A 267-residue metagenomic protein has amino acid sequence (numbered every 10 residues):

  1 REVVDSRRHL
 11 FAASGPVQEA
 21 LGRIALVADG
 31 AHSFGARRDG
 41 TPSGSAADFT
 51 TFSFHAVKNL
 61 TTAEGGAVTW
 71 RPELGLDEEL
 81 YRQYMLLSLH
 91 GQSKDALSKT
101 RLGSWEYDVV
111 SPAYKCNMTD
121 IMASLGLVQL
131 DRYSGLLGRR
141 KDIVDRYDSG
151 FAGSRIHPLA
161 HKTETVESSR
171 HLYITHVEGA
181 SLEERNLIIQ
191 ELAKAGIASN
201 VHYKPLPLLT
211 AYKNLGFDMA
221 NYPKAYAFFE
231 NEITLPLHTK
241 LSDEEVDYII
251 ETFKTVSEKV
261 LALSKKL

Functional and structural regions predicted by a protein language model:
R1-L21, R37, E73-L267: PLP-dependent aminotransferase class I/II
I24, D48: Conserved acidic residues
V27-A28: Hydrophobic residues in beta-strands of the RecA-like P-loop NTPase core, especially within AAA+ ATPase
A31-H32, A123: Short, glycine/acidic-enriched loop or turn micro-motifs at the edges of active sites
T41-G44: Short glycine-biased active-site loop of nucleotidyltransferases that positions the nucleotide triphosphate and helps
A46-A47, S154: Short, structured coil segments at secondary-structure junctions
T51-F52, L60-T61, G66-T69, C116 (+2 more regions): Short glycine- and hydrophobic/aromatic-rich loop-to-beta-strand nucleating segment in the catalytic cores
